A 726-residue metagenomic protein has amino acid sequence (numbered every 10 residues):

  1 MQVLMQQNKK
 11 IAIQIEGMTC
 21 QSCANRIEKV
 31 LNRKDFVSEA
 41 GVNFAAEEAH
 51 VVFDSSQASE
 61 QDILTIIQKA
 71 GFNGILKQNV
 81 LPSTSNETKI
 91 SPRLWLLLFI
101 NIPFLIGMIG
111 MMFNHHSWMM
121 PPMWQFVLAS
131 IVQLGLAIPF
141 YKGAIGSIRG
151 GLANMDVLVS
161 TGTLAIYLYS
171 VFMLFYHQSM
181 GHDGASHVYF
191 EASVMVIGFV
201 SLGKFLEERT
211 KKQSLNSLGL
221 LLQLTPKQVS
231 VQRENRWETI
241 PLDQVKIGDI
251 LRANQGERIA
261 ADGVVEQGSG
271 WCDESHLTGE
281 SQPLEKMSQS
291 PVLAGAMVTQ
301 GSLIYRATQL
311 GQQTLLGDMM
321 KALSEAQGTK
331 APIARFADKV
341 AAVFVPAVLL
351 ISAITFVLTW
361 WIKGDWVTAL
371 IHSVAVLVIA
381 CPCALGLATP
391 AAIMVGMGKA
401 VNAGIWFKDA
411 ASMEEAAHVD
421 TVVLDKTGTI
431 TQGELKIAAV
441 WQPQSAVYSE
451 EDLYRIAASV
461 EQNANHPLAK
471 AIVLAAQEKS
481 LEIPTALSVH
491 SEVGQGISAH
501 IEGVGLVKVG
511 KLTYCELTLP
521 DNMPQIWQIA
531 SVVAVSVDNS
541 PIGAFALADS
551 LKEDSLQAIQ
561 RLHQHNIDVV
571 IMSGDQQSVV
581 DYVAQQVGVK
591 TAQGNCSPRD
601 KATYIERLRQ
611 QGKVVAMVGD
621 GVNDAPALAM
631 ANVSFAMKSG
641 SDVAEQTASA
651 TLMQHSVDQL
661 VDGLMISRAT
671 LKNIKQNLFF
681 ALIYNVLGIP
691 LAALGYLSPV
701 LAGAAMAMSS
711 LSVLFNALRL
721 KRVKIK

Functional and structural regions predicted by a protein language model:
M1-M120, K211, L220, N235-W237 (+6 more regions): Flexible metal-binding regulatory segments at protein termini and peripheral loops
N8, N25, G503-V504, S531 (+1 more regions): Conserved ATP-binding TGD loop and adjacent catalytic N/P-domain core of P-type ATPases
C20, I27, V51, I67 (+32 more regions): Residue-level signature of catalytic and energy-coupling elements of molecular machines, predominantly ATP/GTP-dependent
F36-Q57, F190, L220-Q313, A411-A457 (+1 more regions): Conserved cytosolic catalytic loops of P-type ATPases
Q68-T84, P122-Q125, A129-Q228, Q232 (+5 more regions): Actuator/coupling domain of P-type ATPases
P92-L105, R335-K363, H372-C381, L387-A391 (+1 more regions): Bilayer-spanning, highly hydrophobic alpha-helical transmembrane segments
I145-G150, R209-L224, A391-A410, L718-K726: Juxtamembrane helix-loop transition segments at the membrane interface in multi-pass membrane proteins
I437-I567, Q577, V589-I605: P-type ATPase nucleotide-binding
